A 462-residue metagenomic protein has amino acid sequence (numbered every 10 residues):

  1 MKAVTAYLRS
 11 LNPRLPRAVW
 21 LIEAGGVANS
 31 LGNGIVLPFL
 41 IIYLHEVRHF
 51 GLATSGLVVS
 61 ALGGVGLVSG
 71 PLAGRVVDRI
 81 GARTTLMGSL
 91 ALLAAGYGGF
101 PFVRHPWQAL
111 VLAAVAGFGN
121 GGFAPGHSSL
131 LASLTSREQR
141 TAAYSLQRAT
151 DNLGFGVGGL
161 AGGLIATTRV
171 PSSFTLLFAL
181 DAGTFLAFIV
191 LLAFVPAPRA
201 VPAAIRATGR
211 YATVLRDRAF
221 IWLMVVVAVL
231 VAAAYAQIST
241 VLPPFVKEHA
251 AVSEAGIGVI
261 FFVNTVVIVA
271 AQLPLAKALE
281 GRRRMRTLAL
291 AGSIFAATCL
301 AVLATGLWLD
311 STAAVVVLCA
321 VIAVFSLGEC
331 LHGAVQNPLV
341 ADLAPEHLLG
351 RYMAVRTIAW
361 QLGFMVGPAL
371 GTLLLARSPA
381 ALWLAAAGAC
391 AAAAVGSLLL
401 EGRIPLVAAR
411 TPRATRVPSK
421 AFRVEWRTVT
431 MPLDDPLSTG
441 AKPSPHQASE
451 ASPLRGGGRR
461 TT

Functional and structural regions predicted by a protein language model:
M1-R17, V195-V229, A414-D435: Juxtamembrane intracellular "pre-TM" segments in multi-pass secondary transporters
N12-G63, A219-N264: Helix-loop boundary and gating motifs at the non-cytosolic
L67-R104: Conserved MFS/SLC helix-loop-helix module at the cytosolic interface between two early adjacent transmembrane helices
S69-G81, A270-M285, L375: Helix-to-loop junctions at the C-terminal end of transmembrane segments in multipass secondary transporters
T84-G99, A182, T287-L303: Structural signature of the two symmetry-related core transmembrane helices
L112-L153: Cytoplasmic helix-loop-helix junction between adjacent transmembrane helices in 12-TM secondary transporters
G163, G183-V201, G396-E401: C-terminal membrane-cytosol helix-exit motif in multi-pass small-molecule transporters
T287-H332: C-terminal transmembrane helical hairpin of 12-TM major facilitator-type secondary transporters
